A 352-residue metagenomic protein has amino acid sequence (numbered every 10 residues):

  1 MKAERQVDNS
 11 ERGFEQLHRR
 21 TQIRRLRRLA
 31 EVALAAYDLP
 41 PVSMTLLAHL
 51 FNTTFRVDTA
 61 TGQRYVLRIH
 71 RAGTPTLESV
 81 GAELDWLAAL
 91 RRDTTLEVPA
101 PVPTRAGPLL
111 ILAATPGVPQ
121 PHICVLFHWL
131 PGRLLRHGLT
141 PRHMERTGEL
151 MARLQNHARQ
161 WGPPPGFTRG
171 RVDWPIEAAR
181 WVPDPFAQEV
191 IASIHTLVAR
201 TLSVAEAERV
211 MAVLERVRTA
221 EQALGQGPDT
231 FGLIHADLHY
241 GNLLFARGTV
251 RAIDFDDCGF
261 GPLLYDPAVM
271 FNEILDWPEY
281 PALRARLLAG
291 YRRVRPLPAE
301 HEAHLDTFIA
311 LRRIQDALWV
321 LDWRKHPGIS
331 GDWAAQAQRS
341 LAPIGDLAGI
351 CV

Functional and structural regions predicted by a protein language model:
M1-P108, R247-T249, V352: Conserved NTP-binding catalytic cores of kinases and kinase-like/nucleotidyltransferase enzymes across multiple kinase
K2, E11-L17, T196, Q315-V352: ATP/Mg2+ or Mg2+-diphosphate-binding catalytic cores that bind nucleotide phosphates or diphosphates via glycine-rich
L50-G62, V66-L67, P101, E215-L264: Active-site acidic catalytic loop and adjacent metal/ATP-binding pocket of ATP-dependent phosphoryl transfer enzymes
A60-P165: ATP-binding pocket architecture of kinase catalytic cores
A72, G107, Q120-H137, I191-A199 (+1 more regions): A glycine-centered beta->alpha junction motif in the catalytic cores of kinase/phosphotransferase enzymes
H137-E206, D229-F231: A cross-family kinase active-site recognition segment
R142, L297-I309: All-alpha amphipathic helical-bundle segments outside canonical DNA-binding/catalytic cores that form hydrophobic
L264-P296, L311-G328: Active-site activation/catalytic loop segments of kinase-like enzymes and analogous catalytic loops in related
